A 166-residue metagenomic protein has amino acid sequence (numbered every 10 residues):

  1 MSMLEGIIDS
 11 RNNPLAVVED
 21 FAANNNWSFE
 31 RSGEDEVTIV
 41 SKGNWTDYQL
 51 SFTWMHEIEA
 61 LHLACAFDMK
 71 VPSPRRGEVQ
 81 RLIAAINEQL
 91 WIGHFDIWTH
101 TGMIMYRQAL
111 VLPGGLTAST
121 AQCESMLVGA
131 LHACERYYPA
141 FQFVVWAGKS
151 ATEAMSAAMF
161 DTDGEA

Functional and structural regions predicted by a protein language model:
M1-D20, A66-M69: Terminal, regulation- and interaction-focused segments at domain boundaries
S2, W98, A109-L110, L116-E135 (+2 more regions): Long, contiguous binding/interaction regions
M3-L4, S41, P74-R76: Amphipathic alpha-helical hairpins
D20, N24-Y48, F52-L63, F67-D68: Ser/Thr-rich, low-complexity intrinsically disordered terminal regions
G33, W91-H94, W98, Y137-K149: Long, hydrophobic, amphipathic alpha-helical segments used as structural scaffolds
A66-M103: Short, internal acidic amphipathic alpha-helical interface segments that mediate docking to partner proteins
I104-Q108: Short, aliphatic-rich beta-strand segments
Q142-A166: Short, highly charged C-terminal tails/helix-capping segments
